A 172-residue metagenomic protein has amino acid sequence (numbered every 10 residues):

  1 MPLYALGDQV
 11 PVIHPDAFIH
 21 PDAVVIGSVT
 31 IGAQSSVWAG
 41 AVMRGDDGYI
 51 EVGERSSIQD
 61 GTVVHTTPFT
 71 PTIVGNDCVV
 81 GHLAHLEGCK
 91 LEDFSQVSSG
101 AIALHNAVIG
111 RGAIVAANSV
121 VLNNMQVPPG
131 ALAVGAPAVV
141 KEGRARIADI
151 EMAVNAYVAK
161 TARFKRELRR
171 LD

Functional and structural regions predicted by a protein language model:
M1-V12, D46-Y49, E54, D60-T62 (+2 more regions): Glycine-rich hexapeptide-repeat left-handed beta-helix
D8, V12-T66: A positional/architectural concept
